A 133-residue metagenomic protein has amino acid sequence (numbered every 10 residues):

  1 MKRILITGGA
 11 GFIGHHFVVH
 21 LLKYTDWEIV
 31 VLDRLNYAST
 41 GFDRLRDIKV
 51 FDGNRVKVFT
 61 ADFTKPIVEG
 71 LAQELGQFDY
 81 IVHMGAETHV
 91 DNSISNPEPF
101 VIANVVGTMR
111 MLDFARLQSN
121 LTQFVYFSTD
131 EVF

Functional and structural regions predicted by a protein language model:
M1-F133: N-terminal Rossmann-like NAD(P)+-binding domain of SDR-like oxidoreductases, especially those catalyzing
